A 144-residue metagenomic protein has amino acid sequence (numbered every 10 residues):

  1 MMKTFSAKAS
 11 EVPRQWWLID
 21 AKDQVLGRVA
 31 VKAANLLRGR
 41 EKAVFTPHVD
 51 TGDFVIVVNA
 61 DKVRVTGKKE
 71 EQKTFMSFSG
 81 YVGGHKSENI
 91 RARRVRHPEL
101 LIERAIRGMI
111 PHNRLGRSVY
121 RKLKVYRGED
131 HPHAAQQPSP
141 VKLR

Functional and structural regions predicted by a protein language model:
M1-R104, R114, R127, P132-R144: Ribosome large-subunit tunnel/peptidyl-transferase-proximal elements
N113-V119: Short conserved catalytic/interaction loops centered on acidic-Pro-aromatic/His motifs
